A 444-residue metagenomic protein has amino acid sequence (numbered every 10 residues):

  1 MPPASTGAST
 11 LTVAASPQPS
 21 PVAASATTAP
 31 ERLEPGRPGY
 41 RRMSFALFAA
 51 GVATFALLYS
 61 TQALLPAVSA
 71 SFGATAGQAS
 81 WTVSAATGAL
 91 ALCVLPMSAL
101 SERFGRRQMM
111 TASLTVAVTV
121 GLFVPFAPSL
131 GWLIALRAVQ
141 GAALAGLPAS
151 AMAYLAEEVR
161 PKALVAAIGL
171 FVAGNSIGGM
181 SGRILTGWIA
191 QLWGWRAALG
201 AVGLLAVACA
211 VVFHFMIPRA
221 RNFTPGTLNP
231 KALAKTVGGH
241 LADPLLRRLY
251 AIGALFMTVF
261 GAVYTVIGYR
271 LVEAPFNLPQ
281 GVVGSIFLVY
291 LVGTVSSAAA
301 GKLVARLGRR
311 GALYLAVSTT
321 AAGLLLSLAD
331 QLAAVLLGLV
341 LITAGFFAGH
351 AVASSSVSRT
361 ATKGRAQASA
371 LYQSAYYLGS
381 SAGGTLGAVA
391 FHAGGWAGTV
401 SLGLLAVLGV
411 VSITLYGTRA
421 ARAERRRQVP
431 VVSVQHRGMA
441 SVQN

Functional and structural regions predicted by a protein language model:
A29-R37, P218-Y250: Juxtamembrane intracellular "pre-TM" segments in multi-pass secondary transporters
G73, G105, F126-W132, R160 (+1 more regions): Helix-breaking motifs and short loop linkers at transmembrane-helix boundaries and internal kinks in secondary membrane
L92-P128: Conserved MFS/SLC helix-loop-helix module at the cytosolic interface between two early adjacent transmembrane helices
V94-G105, V295-R309, F391: Helix-to-loop junctions at the C-terminal end of transmembrane segments in multipass secondary transporters
V120, G131-Q140, A333-L341: Paired small-residue
L136-N175: Cytoplasmic helix-loop-helix junction between adjacent transmembrane helices in 12-TM secondary transporters
P161-K162, A166-I217: Helix-loop-helix hairpin linking two adjacent transmembrane segments in secondary transporters
R310-A353: C-terminal transmembrane helical hairpin of 12-TM major facilitator-type secondary transporters
